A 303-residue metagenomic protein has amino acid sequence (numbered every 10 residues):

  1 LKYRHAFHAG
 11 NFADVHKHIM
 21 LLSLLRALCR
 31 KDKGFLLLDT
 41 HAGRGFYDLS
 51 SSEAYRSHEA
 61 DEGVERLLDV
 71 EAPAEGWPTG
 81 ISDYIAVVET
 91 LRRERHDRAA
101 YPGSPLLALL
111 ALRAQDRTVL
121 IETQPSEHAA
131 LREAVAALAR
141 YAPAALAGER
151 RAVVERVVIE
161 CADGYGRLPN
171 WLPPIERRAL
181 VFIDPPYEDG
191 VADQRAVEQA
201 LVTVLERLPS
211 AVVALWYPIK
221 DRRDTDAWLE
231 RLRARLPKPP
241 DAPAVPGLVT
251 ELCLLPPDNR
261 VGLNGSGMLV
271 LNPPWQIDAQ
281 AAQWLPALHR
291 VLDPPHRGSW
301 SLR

Functional and structural regions predicted by a protein language model:
L1-R303: Class I S-adenosyl-L-methionine-dependent methyltransferase catalytic core
